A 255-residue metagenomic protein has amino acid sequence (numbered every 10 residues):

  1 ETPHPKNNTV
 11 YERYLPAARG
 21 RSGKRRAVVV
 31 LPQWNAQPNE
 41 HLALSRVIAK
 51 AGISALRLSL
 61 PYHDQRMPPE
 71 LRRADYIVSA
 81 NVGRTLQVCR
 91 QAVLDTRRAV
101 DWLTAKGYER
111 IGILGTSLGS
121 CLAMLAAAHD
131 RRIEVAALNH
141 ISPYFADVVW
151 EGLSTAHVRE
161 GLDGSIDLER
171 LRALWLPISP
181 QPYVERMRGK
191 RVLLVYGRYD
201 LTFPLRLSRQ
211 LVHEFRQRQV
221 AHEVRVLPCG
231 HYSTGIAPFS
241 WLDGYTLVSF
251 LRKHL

Functional and structural regions predicted by a protein language model:
E1-R21: N-terminal cap/lid segment of alpha/beta-hydrolase-fold proteins
V30-Q91: Cap/lid segment of the alpha/beta-hydrolase catalytic domain
V88, A92, S117-S120: Active-site loop->helix "elbow" adjoining a glycine-rich segment at hydrolase catalytic centers
T104-S117: Alpha/beta-hydrolase fold nucleophile elbow
G115-A127: Glycine-rich nucleophile elbow surrounding the catalytic serine of serine-hydrolase chemistry
M124-R170: Hydrolase active-site cap/lid region
E151-L207, H213: The feature captures the conserved acid-bearing segment of alpha/beta-hydrolase catalytic domains
R209-L255: C-terminal catalytic histidine-bearing segment of alpha/beta-hydrolase fold enzymes
